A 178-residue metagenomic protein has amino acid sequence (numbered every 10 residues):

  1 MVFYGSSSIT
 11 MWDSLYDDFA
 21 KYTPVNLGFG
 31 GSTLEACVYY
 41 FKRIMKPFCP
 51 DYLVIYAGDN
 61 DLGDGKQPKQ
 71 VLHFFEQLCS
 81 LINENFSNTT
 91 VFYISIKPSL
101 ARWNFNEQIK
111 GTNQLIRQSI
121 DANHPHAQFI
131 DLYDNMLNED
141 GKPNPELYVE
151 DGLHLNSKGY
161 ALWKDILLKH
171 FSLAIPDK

Functional and structural regions predicted by a protein language model:
M1, L15-D17, N83, P145 (+1 more regions): Short secondary-structure boundary/capping segments
M1-Q77, L100-K110, Q114: Conserved SGNH/GDSL esterase-like catalytic core that processes O-acyl groups on lipids and polysaccharides
L27, I94, I130-L132: Conserved beta-strand termini and adjacent loop/short-helix elements that scaffold enzyme active sites in alpha/beta
K42, K46-C49, G58, E76 (+4 more regions): Sec-exported extracytoplasmic/periplasmic mature domains
P50-L53, L62, V91, P125 (+2 more regions): Secondary-structure boundary/capping residues
Y56, I94-S95: Alpha/beta-hydrolase-fold catalytic nucleophile elbow
L72-I94, G111, L115-A127: Charged, glycine-enriched surface loops/patches that mediate electrostatic binding to polyanionic ligands
L100-K178: Catalytic His-Asp segment of secreted/periplasmic serine-dependent ester chemistry enzymes
